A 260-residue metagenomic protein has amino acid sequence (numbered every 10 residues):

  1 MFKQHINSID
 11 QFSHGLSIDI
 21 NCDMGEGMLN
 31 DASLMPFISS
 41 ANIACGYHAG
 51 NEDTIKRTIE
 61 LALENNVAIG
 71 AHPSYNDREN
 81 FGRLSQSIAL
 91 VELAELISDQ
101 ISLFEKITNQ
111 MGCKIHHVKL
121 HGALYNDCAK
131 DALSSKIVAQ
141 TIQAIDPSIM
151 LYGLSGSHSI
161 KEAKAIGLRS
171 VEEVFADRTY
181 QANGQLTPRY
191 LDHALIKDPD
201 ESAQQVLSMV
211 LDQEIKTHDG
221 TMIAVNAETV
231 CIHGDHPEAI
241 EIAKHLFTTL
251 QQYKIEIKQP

Functional and structural regions predicted by a protein language model:
D23, H72, V118, I232: Conserved, mostly hydrophobic/aromatic
D31, G50-L63, A129-K136, G156-A163: Active-site-adjacent beta->alpha loops and helix N-cap segments on the catalytic face of soluble alpha/beta enzymes
A32-I38, R57-G70, T108-G112: Acidic (Asp/Glu)-rich catalytic clusters
S40-A49, N80-A94, C128-A132, I145 (+2 more regions): Glycine-rich tight-turn/loop motif centered on a GG-T
R78-H117: Glycine/small-residue-rich loop that forms an oxyanion/phosphate-binding "nest" at active or ligand-binding sites
T108-H116, Q213-A224, E256-P260: Flexible, glycine/charged-enriched surface loops at secondary-structure junctions
I149, E241-P260: C-terminal domain-boundary segment and adjacent tail
G156-E162, I166-E214: Active-site rim beta-loop-alpha module in soluble metabolic enzymes
